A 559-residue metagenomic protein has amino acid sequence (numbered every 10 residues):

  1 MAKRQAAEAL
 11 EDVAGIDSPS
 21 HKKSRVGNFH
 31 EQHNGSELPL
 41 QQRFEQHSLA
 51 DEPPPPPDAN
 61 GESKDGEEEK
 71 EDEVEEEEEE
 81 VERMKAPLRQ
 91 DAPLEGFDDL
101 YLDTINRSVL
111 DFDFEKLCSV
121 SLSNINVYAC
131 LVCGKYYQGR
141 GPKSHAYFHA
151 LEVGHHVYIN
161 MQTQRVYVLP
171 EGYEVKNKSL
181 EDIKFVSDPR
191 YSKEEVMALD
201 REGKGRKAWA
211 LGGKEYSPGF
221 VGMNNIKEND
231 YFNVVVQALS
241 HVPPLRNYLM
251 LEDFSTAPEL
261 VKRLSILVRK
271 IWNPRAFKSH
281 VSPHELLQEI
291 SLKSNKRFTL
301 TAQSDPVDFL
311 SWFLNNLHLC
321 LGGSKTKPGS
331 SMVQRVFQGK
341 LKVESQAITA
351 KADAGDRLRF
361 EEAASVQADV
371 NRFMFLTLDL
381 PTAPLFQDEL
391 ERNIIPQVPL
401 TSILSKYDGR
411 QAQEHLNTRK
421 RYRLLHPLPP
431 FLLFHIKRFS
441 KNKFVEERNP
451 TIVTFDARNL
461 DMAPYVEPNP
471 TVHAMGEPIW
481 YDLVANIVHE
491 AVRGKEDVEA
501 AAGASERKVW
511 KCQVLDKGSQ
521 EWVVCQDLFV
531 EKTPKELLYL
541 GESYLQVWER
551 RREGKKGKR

Functional and structural regions predicted by a protein language model:
A2-R559: UBL (ubiquitin/ubiquitin-like) substrate-recognition surfaces within cysteine isopeptidase catalytic folds
